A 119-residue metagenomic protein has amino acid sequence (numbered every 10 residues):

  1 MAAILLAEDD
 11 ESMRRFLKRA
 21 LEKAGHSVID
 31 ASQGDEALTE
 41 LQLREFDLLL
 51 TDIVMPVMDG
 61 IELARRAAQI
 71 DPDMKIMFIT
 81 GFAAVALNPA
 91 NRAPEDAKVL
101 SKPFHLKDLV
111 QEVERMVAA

Functional and structural regions predicted by a protein language model:
E8: Conserved acidic carboxylate
S12-K23: Charged docking surfaces used in two-component/phosphorelay signaling
G25-S32, E40: Short hydrophobic/Thr-rich beta-strand motif most characteristic of the beta2 strand and flanking loop of CheY-like
S32-E36, D59-L63: Acidic catalytic/metal-coordinating carboxylates
D52: Active-site residues of response regulator receiver
M55: Receiver (REC) domain active-site loop signature in two-component systems and cognate sites in sensor histidine kinases
E62, F82-S101, K107-Q111: Alpha4 helix (beta4-alpha4-beta5 surface) of REC/receiver domains from two-component response regulators
